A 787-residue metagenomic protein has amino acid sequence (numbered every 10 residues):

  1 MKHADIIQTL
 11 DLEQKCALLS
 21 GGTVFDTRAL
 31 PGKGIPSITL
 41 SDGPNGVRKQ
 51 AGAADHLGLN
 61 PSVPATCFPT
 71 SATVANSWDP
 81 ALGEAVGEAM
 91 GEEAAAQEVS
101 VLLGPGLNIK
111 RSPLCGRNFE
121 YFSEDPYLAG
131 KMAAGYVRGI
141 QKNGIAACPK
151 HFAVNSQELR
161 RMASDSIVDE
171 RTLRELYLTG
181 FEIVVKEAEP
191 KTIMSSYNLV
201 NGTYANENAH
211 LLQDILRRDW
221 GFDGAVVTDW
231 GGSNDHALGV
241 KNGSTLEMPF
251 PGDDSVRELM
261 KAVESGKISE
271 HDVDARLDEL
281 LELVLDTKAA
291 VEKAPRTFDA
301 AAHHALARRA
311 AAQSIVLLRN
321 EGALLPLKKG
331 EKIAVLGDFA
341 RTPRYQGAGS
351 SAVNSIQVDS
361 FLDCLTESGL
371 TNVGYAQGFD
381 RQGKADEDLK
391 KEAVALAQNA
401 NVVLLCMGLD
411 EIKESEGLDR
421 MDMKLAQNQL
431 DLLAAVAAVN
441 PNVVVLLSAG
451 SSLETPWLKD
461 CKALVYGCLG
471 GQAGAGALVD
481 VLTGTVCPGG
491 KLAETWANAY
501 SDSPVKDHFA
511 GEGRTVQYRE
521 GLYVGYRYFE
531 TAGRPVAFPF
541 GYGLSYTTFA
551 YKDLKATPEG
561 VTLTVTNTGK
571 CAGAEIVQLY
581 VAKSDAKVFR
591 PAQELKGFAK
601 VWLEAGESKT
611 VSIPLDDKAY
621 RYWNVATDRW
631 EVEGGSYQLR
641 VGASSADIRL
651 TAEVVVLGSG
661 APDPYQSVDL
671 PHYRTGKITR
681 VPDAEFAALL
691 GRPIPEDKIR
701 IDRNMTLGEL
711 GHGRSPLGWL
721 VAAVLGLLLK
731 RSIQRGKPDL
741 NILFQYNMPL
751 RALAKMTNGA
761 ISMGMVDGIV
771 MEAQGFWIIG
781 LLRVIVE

Functional and structural regions predicted by a protein language model:
M1-Y622, S636-V641, S645, G759 (+3 more regions): Glycoside hydrolase catalytic-domain context in secreted enzymes
D617-P664: Terminal connector regions
S645, A652-L720: Charged, amphipathic alpha-helical linkers/stalks
A687-E787: Long, low-hydrophobicity ectodomains and other hydrophilic envelope-associated domains
